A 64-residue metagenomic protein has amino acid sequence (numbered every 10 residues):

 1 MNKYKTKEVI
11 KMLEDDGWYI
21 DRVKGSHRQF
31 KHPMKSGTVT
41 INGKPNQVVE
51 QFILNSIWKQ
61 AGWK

Functional and structural regions predicted by a protein language model:
M1-K24, Q29-K31, K35-K64: Basic nucleic-acid-binding interfaces
